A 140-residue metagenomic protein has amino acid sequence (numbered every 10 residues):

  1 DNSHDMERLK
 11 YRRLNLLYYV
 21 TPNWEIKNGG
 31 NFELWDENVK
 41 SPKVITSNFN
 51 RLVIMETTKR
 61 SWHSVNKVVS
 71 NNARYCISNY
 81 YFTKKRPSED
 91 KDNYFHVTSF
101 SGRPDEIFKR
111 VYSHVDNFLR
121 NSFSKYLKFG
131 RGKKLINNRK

Functional and structural regions predicted by a protein language model:
H4-R12, P22-K140: Catalytic core of Fe(II)/2-oxoglutarate
N15-L17: Eukaryotic charged/polar low-complexity linker/IDR segments
